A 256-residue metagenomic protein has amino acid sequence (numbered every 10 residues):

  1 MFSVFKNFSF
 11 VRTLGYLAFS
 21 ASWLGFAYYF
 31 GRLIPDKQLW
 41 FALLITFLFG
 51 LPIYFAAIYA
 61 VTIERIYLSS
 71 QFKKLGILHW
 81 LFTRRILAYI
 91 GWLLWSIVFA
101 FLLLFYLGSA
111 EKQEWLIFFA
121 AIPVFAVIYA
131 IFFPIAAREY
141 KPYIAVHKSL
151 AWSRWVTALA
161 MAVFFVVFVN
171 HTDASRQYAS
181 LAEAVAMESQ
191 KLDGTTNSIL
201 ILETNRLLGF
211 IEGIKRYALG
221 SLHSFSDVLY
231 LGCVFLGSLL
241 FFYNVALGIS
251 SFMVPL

Functional and structural regions predicted by a protein language model:
M1-N7: Short, Lys/Arg-rich, polar N-terminal cytosolic tail immediately upstream of the first transmembrane signal-anchor
S9-G15, F19-I131: Transmembrane alpha-helical insertion/packing segments
A60-I66, F133-V146, V245-L256: Cytosolic juxtamembrane helix at the C-terminal end of the final transmembrane segment
W80-A88, L150-F165, Q190-N205: Cytosolic juxtamembrane regulatory segments of multi-pass membrane proteins
F99-E183: Membrane-proximal helix-loop-helix units in multi-pass membrane proteins
A100-Y106, I214-L240: Individual transmembrane alpha-helix segments
A120-Y129, T157-V167, F225-S250: Alpha-helical membrane-embedded segments
A174-L222: Membrane-interfacial helical/loop segments at transmembrane boundaries in membrane proteins
